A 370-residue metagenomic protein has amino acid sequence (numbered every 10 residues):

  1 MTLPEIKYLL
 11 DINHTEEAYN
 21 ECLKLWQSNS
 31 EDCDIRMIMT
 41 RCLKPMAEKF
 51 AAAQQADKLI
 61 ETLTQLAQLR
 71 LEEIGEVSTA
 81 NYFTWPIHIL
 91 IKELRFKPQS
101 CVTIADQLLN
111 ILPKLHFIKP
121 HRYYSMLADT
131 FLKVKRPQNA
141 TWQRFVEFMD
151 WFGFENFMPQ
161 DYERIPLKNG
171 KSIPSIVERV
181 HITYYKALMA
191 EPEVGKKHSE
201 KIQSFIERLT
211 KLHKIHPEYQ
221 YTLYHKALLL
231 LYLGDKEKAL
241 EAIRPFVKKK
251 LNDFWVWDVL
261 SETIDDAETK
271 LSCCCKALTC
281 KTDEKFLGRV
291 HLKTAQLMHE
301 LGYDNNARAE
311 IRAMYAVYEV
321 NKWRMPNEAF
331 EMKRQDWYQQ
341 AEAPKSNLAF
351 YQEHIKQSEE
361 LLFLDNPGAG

Functional and structural regions predicted by a protein language model:
M1-K7, C33-K49, T64, G75-F96 (+7 more regions): Amphipathic alpha-helical repeat scaffolds of TPR domains
Y19, W26, I60, A67 (+6 more regions): Tetratricopeptide repeat
W26-Q27, Q54-E72, C101-I111, V146-G153 (+2 more regions): TPR/TPR-like (Sel1-like) alpha-helical repeat modules
S30, L71-I74, P217, K250-L251 (+2 more regions): Short coil turns that delineate tetratricopeptide repeat
C42-L59, I87-V102, K133-T141, D266-C273 (+3 more regions): Alpha-helical linker/edge segments of TPR/alpha-solenoid repeat scaffolds and analogous pre-/post-domain helices
K58, N169, K197-E207, L233-E241 (+1 more regions): Structural signature of tandem alpha-helical TPR/SEL1-like repeats, specifically the intra-repeat loop/turn
Y219-G234, E241-T282: Alpha-helical adaptor scaffolds
